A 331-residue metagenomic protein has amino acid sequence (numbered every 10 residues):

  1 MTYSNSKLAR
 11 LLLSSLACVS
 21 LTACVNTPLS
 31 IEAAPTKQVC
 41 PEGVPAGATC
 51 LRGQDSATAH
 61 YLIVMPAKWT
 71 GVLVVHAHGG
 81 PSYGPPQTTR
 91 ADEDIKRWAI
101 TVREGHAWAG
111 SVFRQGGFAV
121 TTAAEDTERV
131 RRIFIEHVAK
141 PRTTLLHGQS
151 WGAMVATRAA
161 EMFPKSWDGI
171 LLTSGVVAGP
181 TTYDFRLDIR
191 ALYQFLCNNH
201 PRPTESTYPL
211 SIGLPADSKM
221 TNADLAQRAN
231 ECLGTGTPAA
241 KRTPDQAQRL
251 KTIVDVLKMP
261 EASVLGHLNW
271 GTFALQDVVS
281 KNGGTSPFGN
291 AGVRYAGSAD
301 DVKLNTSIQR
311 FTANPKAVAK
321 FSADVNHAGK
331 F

Functional and structural regions predicted by a protein language model:
S20-A23: C-terminal motif of bacterial Sec signal peptides marking the signal peptidase cleavage site
V25-T27: Bacterial signal peptide processing site
L29-P41, P180-F331: Accessory cap/linker subdomain of secreted extracellular hydrolases
S30-W69: N-terminal cap/lid segment of alpha/beta-hydrolase-fold proteins
D55-I100: Short, surface-exposed "cap/lid" segments of acyl-processing enzymes
G117-V138: Alpha/beta-hydrolase active-site loop
A139-S150: Alpha/beta-hydrolase fold nucleophile elbow
A153-P164: Short glycine-enriched nucleophile-adjacent loop and the immediately C-terminal alpha-helix near the catalytic center
